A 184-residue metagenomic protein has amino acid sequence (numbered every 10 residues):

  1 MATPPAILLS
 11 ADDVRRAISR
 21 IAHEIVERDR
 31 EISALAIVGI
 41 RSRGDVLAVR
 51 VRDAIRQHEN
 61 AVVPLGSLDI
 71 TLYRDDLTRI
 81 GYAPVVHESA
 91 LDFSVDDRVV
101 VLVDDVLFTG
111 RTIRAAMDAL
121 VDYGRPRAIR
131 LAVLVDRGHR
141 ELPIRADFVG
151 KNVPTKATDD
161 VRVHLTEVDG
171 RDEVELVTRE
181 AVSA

Functional and structural regions predicted by a protein language model:
M1-A184: PRPP-associated nucleotide enzymes
